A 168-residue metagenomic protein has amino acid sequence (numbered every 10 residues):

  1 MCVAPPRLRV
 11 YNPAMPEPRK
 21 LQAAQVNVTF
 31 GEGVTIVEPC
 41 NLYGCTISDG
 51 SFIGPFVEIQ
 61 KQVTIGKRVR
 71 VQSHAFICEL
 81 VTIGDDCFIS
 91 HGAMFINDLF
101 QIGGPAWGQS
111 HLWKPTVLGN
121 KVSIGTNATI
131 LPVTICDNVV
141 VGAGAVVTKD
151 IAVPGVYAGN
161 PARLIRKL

Functional and structural regions predicted by a protein language model:
R7-Y11: Short, positively charged and aromatic/hydrophobic N-terminal segments
P13-A14, A152: Intrinsic disorder/low-complexity detector
M15-F30, I36-I47, S51-I135, N160-P161 (+1 more regions): Flexible, glycine/small-residue-enriched loop-and-beta-strand segment within the central core of proteins
G119, A152-V153: Short coil/turn connectors at secondary-structure junctions
C136-D150, V156: C-terminal/domain-terminus segments
